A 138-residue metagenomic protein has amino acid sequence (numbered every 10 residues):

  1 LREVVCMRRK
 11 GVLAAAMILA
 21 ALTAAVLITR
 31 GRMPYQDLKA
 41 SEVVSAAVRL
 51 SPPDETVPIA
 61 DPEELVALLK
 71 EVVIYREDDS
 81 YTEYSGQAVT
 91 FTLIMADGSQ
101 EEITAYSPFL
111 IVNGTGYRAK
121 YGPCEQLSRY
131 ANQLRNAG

Functional and structural regions predicted by a protein language model:
L1-C6: Short, Lys/Arg-enriched N-terminal segments with co-localized hydrophobic residues within the first ~10-30 amino acids
R8-G138: Function-determining sites in protein domains
